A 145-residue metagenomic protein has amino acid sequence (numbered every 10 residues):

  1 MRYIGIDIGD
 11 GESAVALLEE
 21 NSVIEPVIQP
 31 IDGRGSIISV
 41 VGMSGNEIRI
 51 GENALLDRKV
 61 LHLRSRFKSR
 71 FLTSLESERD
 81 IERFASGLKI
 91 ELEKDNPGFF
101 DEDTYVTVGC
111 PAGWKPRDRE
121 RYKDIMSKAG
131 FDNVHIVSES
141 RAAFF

Functional and structural regions predicted by a protein language model:
M1, H135-F145: Conserved phosphate-binding catalytic cores of ATP/NTP-utilizing and phosphoryl-transfer enzymes
M1-P26: Gly/Thr-rich phosphate-binding beta-strand-loop-beta motif of the actin/hexokinase/Hsp70
R2-I4, T104, V134: The start of beta-strands in P-loop NTPase/AAA+ ATPase cores
I8-E12, I38, S138-A142: Conserved A3 ("GATE") glycine/threonine-rich loop of ANL adenylate-forming enzymes
D10, G130-F131: Short, well-ordered loop/turn elements at secondary-structure boundaries
V15, P116-D118, F145: Switch/connector loops and helix/strand junctions flanking conserved nucleotide-binding motifs in nucleotide-processing
N21-G130, S140: Phosphate-binding loop and its immediate beta->loop->alpha context in nucleotide/phosphate-handling enzymes
